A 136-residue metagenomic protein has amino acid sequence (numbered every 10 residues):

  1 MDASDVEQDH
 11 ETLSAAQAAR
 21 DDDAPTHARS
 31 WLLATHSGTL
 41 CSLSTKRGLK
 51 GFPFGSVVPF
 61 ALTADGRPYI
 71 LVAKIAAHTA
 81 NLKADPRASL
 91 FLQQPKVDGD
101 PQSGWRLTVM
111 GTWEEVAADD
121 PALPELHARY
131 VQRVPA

Functional and structural regions predicted by a protein language model:
M1-A136: Binding-site signature for planar aromatic cofactors or substrates
